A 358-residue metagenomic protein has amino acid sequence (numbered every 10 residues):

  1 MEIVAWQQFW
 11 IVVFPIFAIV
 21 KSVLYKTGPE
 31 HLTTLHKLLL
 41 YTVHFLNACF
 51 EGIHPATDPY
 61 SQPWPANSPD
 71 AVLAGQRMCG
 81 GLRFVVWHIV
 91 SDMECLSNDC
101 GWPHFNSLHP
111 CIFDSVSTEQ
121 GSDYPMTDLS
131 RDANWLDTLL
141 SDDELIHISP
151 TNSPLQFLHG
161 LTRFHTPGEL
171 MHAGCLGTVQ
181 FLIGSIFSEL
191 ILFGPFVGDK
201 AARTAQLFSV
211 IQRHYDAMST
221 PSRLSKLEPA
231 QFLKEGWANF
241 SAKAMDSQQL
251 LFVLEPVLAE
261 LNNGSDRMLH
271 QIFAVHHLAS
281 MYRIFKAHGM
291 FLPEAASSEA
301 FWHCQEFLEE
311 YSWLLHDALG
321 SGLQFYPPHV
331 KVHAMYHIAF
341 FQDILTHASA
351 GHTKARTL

Functional and structural regions predicted by a protein language model:
M1, L182, H333-M335: His-enriched metal-coordination microenvironments in redox/metal-binding proteins
E2-P59: Compact, glycine/acidic-enriched structural inserts
K21, L40-F50, F187, I191-P195 (+6 more regions): Alpha-helical repeat scaffolds in large eukaryotic proteins
Y25-P29, A56-A66, A71, A295 (+2 more regions): Intrinsically disordered, low-complexity coil segments
P29-H36, L40, F105, A244 (+2 more regions): Generic alpha-helical scaffold signal
T34-K37, Y41, Q206, V210 (+3 more regions): Acidic, Ser/Thr-rich intrinsically disordered and amphipathic helical segments
A48-H270: Charged (Asp/Glu and Lys/Arg) segments that form or flank catalytic channels of large polymer- and nucleotide-handling
Q231-A238, A242, D246-L358: Terminal interaction-prone segments of large eukaryotic proteins
